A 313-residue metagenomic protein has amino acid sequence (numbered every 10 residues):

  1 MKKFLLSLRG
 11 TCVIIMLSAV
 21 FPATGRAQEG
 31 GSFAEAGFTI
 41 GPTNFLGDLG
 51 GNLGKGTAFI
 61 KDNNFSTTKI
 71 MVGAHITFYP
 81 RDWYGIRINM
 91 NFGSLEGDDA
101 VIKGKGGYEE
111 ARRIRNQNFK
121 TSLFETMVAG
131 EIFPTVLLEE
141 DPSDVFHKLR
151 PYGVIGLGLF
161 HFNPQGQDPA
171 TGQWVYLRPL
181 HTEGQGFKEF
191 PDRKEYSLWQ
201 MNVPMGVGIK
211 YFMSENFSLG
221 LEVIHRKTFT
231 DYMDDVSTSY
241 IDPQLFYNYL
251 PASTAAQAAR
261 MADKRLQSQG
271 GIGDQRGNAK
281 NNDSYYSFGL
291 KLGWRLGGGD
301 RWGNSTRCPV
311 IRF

Functional and structural regions predicted by a protein language model:
S32, S66-I70, S122-T126, L149 (+2 more regions): Residues that define the transmembrane beta-barrel architecture of outer-membrane proteins
F38-P42, A74-F78, I88, V128-P134 (+4 more regions): Residues on the lipid-exposed face of transmembrane beta-strands in outer-membrane beta-barrel proteins
T43-H75: Surface-exposed strand-loop-strand hairpins of Gram-negative outer-membrane beta-barrel proteins
L46, W83-I86, L137-L138, N216-L219 (+1 more regions): Repeated loop/turn-to-beta-strand initiation elements of outer-membrane beta-barrel proteins
N52-A58, I102-A111, P169-Y176, V236-Q244 (+1 more regions): Flexible, surface-exposed loop regions and adjacent strand-edge segments of Gram-negative outer-membrane beta-barrel
T57-D62, R112-F119, E139-P142, E189-E195 (+1 more regions): Extracellular loop and loop/strand-boundary signature of outer-membrane beta-barrel proteins
D82-P179: Gram-negative (and chloroplast) outer-membrane scaffold detector with strong preference for beta-barrel transmembrane
S214-F313: Predominantly the C-terminal beta-signal and adjacent terminal strand-loop region of outer-membrane beta-barrel
